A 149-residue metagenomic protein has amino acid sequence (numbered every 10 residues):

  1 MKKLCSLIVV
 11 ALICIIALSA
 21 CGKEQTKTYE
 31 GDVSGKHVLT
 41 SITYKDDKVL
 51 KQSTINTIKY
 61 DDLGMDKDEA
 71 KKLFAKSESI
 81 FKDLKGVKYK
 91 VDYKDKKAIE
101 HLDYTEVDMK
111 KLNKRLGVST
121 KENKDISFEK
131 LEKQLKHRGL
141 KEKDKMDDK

Functional and structural regions predicted by a protein language model:
M1-K23: Sec-dependent N-terminal signal peptides of Gram-positive bacterial secreted proteins and lipoproteins
K23-K149: Subset-of-secretome marker
